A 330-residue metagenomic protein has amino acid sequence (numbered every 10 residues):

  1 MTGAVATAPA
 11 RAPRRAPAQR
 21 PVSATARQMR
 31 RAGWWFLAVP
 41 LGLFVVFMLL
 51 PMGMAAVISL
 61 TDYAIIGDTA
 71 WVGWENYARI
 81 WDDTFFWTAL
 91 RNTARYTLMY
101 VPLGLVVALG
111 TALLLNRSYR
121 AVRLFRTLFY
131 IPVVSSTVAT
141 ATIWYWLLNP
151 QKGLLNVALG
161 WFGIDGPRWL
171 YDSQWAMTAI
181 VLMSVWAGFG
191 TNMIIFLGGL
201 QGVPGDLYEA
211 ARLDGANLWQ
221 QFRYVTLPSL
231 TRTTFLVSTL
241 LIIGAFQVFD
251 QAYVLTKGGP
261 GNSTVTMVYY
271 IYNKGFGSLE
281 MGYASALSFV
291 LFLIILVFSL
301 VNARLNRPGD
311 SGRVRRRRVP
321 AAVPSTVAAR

Functional and structural regions predicted by a protein language model:
M1-Q28: Short, Lys/Arg-rich, polar N-terminal cytosolic tail immediately upstream of the first transmembrane signal-anchor
M29-R330: A structural signal for multi-pass alpha-helical bundles of membrane permease subunits that mediate small-molecule
